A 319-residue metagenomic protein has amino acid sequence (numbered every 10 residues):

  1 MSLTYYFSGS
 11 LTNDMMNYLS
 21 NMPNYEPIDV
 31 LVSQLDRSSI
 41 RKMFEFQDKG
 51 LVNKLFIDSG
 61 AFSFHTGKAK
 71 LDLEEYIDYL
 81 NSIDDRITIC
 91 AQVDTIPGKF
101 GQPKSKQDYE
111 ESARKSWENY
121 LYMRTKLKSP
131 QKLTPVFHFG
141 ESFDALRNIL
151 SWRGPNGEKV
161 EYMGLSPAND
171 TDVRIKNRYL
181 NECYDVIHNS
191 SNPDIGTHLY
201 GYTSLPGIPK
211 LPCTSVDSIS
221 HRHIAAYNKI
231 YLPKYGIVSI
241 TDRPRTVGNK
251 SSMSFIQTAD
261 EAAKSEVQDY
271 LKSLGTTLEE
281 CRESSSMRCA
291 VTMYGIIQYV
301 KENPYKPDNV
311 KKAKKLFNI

Functional and structural regions predicted by a protein language model:
M1-K128, I297, P304, K311-I319: Non-catalytic, usually N-terminal nucleic-acid engagement modules in DNA/RNA processing proteins
M1-P23, I77, N81, A91 (+3 more regions): Alpha/beta catalytic cores of nucleotide-metabolism and tRNA/nucleoside-modifying enzymes
E26, E45, E74-E75, K106-E111 (+9 more regions): Glutamate identity and glutamate-enriched acidic tracts
R37, R41, R86, R114 (+10 more regions): Arginine residue identity/basic-tract feature
F64-K68, I96-K99, K126, S142-L146 (+5 more regions): An almost-null, non-specific background feature that weakly reflects generic protein context rather than any particular
L71, L121-R147, C289-Y299, N318: Solvent-exposed, charged interface segments at domain starts and junctions
G101-K106, K132-S204, P212, I219-T246: Glycine/Thr-rich beta-alpha phosphate-binding loop at enzyme active sites
